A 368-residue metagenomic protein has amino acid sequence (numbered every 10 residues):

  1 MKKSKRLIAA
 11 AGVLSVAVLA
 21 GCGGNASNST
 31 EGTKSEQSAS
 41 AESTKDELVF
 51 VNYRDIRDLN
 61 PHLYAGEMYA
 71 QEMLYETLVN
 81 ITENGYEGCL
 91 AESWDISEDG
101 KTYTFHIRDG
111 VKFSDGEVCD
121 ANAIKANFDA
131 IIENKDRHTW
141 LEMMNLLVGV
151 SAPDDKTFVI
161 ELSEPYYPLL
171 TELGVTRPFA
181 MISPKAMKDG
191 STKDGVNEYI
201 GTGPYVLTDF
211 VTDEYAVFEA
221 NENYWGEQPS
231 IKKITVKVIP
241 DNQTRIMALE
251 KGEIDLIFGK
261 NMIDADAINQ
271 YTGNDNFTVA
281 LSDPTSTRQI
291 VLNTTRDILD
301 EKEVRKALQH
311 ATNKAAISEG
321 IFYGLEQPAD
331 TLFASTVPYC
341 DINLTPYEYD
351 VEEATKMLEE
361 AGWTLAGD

Functional and structural regions predicted by a protein language model:
V18-G21: C-terminal motif of bacterial Sec signal peptides marking the signal peptidase cleavage site
G23-A26: Bacterial signal peptide processing site
V51-E98, D129, I200: N-terminal lobe/hinge region of extracytoplasmic solute-binding protein
N84, G174-P229, K233, V351-K356: Gly/Pro-rich hinge or "lid" segments in bacterial periplasmic/extracellular proteins
E92-R137, V159, I298: Aromatic- and charge-enriched surface segment that lines or borders ligand/interaction sites
L141-A186: Surface-exposed binding/hinge segments that line and control ligand-binding clefts or catalytic entry sites
N221-A267: Ligand-site clamp/hinge motif
D300-D368: Append "and occasionally in soluble cytosolic enzymes with long acidic Gly/Pro-rich linkers
